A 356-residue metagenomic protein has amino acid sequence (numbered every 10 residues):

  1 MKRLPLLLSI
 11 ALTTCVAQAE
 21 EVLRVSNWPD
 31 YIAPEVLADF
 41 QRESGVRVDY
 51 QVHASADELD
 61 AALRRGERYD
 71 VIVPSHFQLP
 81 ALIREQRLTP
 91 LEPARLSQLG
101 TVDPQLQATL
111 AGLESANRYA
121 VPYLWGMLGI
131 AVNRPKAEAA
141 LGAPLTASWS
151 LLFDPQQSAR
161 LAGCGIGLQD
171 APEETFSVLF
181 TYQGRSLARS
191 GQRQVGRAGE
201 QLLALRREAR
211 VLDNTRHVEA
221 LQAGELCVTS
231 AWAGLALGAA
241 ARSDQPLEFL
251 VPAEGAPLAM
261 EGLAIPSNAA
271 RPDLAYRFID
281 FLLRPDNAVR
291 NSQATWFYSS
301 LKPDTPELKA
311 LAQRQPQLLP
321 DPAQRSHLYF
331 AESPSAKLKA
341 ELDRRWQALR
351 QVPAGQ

Functional and structural regions predicted by a protein language model:
E20-E85: Early extracytoplasmic/lumenal segment of secretory-pathway proteins
D70-P74, R210-V211, C227-W232, E248: Paired acidic/hydrophobic, glycine-rich loop segments that form the ligand-binding mouth/hinge of periplasmic-binding
Q78-A81, V228-P246: A ligand-binding cleft/hinge motif common to bilobed small-molecule-binding domains
L79, I83-E208, T215-Q222: Extracytoplasmic ligand-binding site segments that recognize negatively charged/polar headgroups
A131-K136, F180-Y182, A259-R271, R290: A bilobed periplasmic-binding-protein/Venus flytrap-type ligand-binding module shared by bacterial periplasmic
V195-A204, R210, S243-S267: Periplasmic-binding protein-like
P266-H327: Mature extracytoplasmic/periplasmic domains
P322-Q356: Conserved C-terminal helix/tail region of periplasmic/extracytoplasmic solute-binding proteins
